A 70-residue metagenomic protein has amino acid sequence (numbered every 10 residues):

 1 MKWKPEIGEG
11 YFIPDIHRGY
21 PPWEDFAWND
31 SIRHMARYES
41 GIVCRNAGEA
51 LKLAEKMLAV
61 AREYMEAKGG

Functional and structural regions predicted by a protein language model:
P5-E39: Short aromatic-glycine-(Arg/Gly/Cys) micro-motifs in beta-strand/loop hairpins
I16-H17, V43, G69: Short linear sequence elements within intrinsically disordered, low-complexity coil regions
F26-N29, A47, L51-L58: Low-complexity, intrinsically disordered regions enriched in charged/polar residues
H34-L51: A short, exposed loop/beta-hairpin motif centered on an aromatic-Gly-Thr core
E55-G69: Short arginine-rich
